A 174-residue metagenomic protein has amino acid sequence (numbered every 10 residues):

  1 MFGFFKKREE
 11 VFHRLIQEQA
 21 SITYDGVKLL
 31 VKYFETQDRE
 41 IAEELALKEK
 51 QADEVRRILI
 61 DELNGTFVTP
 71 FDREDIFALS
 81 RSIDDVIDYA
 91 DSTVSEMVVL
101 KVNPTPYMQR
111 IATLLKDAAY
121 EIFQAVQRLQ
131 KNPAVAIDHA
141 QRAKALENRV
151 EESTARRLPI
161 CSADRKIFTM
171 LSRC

Functional and structural regions predicted by a protein language model:
M1-C174: Cytosolic, long alpha-helical scaffolding segments
